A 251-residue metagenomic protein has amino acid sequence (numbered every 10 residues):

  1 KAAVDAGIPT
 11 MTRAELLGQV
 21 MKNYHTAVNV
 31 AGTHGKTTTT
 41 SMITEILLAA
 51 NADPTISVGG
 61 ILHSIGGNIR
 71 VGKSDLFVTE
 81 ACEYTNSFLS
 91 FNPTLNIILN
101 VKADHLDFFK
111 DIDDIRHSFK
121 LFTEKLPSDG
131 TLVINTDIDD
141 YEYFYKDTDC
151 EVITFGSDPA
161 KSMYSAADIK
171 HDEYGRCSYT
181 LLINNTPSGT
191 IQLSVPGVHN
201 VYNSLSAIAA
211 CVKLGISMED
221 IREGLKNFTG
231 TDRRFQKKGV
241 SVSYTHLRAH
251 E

Functional and structural regions predicted by a protein language model:
K1-T136, D140-C150, L205, A209-L214 (+1 more regions): Phosphate-binding loop of NTP-binding sites
N23-T26, S157, N185-L193, G239-Y244: Glycine/charged-rich beta-loop-alpha catalytic/anionic-binding loops adjacent to active sites
G60, T154-P159, P196, A210-Y244: Gly/charged, well-structured mid-domain segments that form the phosphate/adenylate-handling core of ATP-dependent
N86, I191-V198: A short glycine-threonine-serine/GTX helix/turn-capping micro-motif
H171-P187: Acidic-glycine-rich active-site phosphate/pyrophosphate-binding loop
G197-L205: Short, conserved micro-motifs enriched in small and acidic residues
T245-E251: Conserved small/polar residues in nucleotide/adenosyl-binding loops
